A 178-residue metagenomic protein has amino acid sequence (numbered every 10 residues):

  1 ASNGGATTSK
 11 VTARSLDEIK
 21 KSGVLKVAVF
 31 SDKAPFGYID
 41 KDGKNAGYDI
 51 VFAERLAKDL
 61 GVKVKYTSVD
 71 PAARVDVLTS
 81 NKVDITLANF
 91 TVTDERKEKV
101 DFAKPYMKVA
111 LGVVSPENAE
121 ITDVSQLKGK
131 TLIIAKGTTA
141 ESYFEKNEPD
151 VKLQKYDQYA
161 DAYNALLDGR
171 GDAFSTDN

Functional and structural regions predicted by a protein language model:
K10-N89: Extracytoplasmic small-molecule ligand-binding "clamshell" domains of the periplasmic binding protein/Venus flytrap
K26-F30, V114, T131-I133, F174: Short, well-ordered beta-strand segments
D40-K41, A53-V62, A140-D157: Ligand-binding cleft/hinge of the Venus flytrap
L56, L78-T79, L127, A165-L167: Hydrophobic residues within well-ordered alpha-helices
K65-D76, A119, Q154-N164, D168: Short helix-initiation/N-cap motifs at beta->coil->alpha
D76, F90-E98, E145-K146, A160 (+1 more regions): A ligand-binding cleft/hinge motif common to bilobed small-molecule-binding domains
D94-P105, V109, P149-D150: Ligand-binding "clamshell"
S115-L132: Flexible hinge/capping segments at coil-to-helix
